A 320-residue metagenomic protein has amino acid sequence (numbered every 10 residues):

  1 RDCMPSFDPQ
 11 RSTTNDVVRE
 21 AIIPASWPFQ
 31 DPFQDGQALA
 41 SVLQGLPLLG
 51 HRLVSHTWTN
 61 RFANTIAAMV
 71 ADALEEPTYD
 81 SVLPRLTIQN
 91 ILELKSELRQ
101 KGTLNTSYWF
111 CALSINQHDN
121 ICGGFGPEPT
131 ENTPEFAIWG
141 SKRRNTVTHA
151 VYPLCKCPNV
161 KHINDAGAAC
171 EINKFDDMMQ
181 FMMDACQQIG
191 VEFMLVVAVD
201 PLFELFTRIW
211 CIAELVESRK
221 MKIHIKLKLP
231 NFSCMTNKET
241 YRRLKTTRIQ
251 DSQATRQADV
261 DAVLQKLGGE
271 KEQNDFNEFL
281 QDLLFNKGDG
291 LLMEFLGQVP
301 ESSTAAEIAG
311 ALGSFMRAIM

Functional and structural regions predicted by a protein language model:
R1-M320: The feature represents the membrane-entry module of six-transmembrane cation channels
